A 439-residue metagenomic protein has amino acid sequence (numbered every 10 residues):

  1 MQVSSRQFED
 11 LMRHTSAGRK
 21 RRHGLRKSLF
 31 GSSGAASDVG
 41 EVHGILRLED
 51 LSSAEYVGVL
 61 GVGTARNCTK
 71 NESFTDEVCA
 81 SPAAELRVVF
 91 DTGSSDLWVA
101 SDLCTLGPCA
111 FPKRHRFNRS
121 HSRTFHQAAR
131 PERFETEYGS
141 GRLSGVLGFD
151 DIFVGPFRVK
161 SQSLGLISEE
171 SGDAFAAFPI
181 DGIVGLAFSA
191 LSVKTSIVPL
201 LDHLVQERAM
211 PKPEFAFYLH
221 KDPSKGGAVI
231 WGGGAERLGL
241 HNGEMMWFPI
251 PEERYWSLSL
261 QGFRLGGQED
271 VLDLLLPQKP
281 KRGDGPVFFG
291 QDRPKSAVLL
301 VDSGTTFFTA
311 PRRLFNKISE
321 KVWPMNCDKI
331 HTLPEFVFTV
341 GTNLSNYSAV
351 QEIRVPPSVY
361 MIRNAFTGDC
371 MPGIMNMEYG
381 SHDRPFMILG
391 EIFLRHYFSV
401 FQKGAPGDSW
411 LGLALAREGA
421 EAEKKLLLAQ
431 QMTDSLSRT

Functional and structural regions predicted by a protein language model:
M1-E9, T64-T69, S73-F74, F90 (+4 more regions): Aspartic protease catalytic domain
M1-S53, F153, R158-R293, D369-E378 (+3 more regions): Aspartyl protease catalytic domain
D38-G44, L51-E170, F175, K321-W323 (+3 more regions): Signature of the N-terminal lobe/flap region of pepsin-like aspartyl proteases
A54-G58, A84-L86, S95, E132-F134 (+12 more regions): Core residues of folded domains in eukaryotic genome-function proteins
L60-V62, L86-F90, L97-V99, I183 (+4 more regions): Short hydrophobic beta-strand that contains or immediately precedes a catalytic carboxylate
C68-K70, D96-V99, G107-P108, T195 (+3 more regions): Extracytoplasmic/secreted cell-surface and envelope-processing proteins
D91, I152, G185, I230-W231 (+3 more regions): A residue-level signal for conserved active-site and pocket-lining positions in enzyme catalytic cores
T92-D96, F289-I318: Active-site beta-strand/loop microenvironment that shapes enzyme catalytic pockets
